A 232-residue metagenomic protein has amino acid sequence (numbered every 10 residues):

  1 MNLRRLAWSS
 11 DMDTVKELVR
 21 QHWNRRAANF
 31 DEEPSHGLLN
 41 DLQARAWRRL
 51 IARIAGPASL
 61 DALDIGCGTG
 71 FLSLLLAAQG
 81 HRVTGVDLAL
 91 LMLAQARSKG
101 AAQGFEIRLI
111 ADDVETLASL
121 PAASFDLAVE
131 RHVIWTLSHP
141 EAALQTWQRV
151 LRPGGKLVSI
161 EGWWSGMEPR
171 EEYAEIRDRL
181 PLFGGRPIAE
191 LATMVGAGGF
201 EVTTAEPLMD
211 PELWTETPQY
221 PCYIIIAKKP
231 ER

Functional and structural regions predicted by a protein language model:
N2-P57, G166, E171-A174: Conserved class I S-adenosyl-L-methionine
L18, P34, V158-T215: C-terminal alpha-helical "lid/dimerization" subdomain adjacent to the S-adenosyl-L-methionine
S59-L60, A123: Nucleotide donor/acceptor-binding cores
L63-I65, T69-T116: Class I SAM-dependent methyltransferase SAM/SAH-binding core
E115-L127: A short acidic, Gly/Pro-enriched loop at the edge of an enzyme's catalytic core that lines a small-molecule cofactor
L127-P140: A short SAM/SAH-binding and catalytic strip from SAM-dependent methyltransferases
E141-P153: A short glycine-rich, Lys/Arg-flanked "PGG" loop and its adjoining helix->strand segment in the class I
E212-R232: Core SAM-dependent methyltransferase catalytic element
